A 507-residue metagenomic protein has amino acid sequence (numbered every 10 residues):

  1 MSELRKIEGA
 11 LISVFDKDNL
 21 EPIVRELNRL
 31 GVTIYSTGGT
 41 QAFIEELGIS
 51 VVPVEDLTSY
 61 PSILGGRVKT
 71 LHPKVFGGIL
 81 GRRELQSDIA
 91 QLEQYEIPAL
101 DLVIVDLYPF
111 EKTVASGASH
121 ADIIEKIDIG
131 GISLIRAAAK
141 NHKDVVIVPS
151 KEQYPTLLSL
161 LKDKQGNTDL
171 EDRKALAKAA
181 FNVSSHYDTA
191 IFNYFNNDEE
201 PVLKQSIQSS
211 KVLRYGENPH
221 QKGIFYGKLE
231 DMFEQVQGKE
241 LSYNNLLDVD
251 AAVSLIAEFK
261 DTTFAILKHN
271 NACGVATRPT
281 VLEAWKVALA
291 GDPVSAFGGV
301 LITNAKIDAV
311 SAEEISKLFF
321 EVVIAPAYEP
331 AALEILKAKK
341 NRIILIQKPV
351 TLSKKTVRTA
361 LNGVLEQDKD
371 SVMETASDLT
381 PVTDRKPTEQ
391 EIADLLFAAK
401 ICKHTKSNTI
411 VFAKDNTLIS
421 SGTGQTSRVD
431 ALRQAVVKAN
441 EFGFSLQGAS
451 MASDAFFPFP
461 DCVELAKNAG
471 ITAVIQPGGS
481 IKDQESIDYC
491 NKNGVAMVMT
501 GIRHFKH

Functional and structural regions predicted by a protein language model:
M1-L57: N-terminal glycine-/serine-/threonine-rich phosphate-binding loop
G39-P109: Glycine-rich nucleotide/cofactor/substrate-binding loop typically near the N-terminus or early in the first domain
R83-I132, R136-A138, T380, D384-E389: Active-site/ligand-binding-proximal alpha/beta "capping" segment
E152-L160, K164-I335, K339-K369, E391-A398 (+1 more regions): Active-site loops and adjacent core secondary-structure elements that bind or stabilize anionic groups
C273-P293, T417-V463: Glycine- and Gly-Pro-enriched alpha-helical subdomains that act as flexible, kink-prone "lid/hinge" or packing modules
L301-I302, D308-K317, F442-D483: Cysteine/selenocysteine-centered motifs that mediate thiol-based redox chemistry or coordinate metal-sulfur cofactors
F320-R342, E464-F505: C-terminal binding/interaction regions
